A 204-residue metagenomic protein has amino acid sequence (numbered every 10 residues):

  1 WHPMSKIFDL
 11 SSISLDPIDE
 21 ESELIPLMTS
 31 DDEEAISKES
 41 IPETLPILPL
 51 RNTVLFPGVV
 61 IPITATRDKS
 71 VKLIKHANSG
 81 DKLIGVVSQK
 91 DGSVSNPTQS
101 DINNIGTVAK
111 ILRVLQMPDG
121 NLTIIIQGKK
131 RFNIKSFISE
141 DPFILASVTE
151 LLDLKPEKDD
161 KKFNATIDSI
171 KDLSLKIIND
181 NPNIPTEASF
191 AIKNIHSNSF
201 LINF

Functional and structural regions predicted by a protein language model:
W1-F204: N-terminal low-complexity, acidic/polar interaction/targeting segments
